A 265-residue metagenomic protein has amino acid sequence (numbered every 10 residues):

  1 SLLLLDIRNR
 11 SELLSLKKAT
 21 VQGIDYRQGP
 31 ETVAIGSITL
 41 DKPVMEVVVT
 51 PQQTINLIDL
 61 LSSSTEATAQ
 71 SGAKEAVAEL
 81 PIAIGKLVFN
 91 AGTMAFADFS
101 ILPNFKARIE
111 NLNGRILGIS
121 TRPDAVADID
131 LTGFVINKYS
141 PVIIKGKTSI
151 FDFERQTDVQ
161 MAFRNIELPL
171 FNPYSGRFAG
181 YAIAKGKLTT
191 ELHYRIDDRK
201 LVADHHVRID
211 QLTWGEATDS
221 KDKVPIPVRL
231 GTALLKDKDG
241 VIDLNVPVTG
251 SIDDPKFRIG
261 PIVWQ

Functional and structural regions predicted by a protein language model:
L2, I129-I136, G146: Short beta-strand segments that buttress and anchor functional surface loops
L2-L112, I209-L230, I252-Q265: Secondary-structure transition motifs
R8-G23, A34-G36, L40-D41, S62 (+5 more regions): Amphipathic hydrophobic-ligand
Y26, E31, L80-I82, S149-F151 (+4 more regions): Extended terminal
L87, A127-D130: Short, hydrophobic/proline-enriched secondary-structure or compact coil segments at domain edges
N113-G118, P123-A127: N-terminal glycine/threonine-rich, aromatic-flanked beta-hairpin/loop signature
S120, V135, I150-E154: Outer-membrane beta-barrel pore proteins
